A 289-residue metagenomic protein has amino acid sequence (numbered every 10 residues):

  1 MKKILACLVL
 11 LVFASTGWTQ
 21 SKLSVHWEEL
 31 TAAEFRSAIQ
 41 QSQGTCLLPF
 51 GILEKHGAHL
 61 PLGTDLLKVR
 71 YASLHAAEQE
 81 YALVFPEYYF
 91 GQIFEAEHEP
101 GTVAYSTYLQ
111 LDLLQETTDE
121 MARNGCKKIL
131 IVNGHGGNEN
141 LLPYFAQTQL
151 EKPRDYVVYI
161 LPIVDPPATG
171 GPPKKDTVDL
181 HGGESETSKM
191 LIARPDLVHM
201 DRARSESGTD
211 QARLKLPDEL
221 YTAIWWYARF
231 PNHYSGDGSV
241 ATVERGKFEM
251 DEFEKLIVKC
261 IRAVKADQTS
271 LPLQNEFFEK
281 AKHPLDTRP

Functional and structural regions predicted by a protein language model:
I4-F13: Sec-dependent N-terminal signal peptides
S15-T19: Sec/Tat signal peptide C-region and signal peptidase I cleavage site
Q20-Y108, D112-K128, G136-P289: Extended, histidine- and acidic-residue-enriched regions that form the cofactor-binding/catalytic faces
